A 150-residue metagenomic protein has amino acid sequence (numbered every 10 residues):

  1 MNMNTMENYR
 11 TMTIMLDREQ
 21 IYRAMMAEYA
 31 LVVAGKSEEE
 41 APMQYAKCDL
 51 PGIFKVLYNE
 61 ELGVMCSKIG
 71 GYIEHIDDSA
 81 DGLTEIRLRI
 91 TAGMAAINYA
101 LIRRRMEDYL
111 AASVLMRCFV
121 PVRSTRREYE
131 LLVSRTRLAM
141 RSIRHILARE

Functional and structural regions predicted by a protein language model:
M1-Y99, R126, V133-E150: Conserved short "hinge" loops at termini or chain/domain junctions
R105-S113, R117: Elongated alpha-helical scaffolds
R117-R126: Mixed-charge, glycine-accented linear interaction segment located at domain edges/termini
